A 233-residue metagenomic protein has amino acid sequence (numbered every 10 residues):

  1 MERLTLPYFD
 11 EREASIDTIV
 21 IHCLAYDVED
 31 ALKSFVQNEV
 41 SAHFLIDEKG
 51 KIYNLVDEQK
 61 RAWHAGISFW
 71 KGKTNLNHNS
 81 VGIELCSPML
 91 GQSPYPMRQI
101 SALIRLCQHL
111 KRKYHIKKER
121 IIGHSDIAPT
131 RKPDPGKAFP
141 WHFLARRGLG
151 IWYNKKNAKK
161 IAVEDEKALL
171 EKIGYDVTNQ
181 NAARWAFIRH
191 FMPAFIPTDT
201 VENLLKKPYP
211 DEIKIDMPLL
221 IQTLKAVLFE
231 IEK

Functional and structural regions predicted by a protein language model:
M1-R120: Active-site-adjacent loop/helix surface patches within enzyme catalytic domains that shape the substrate-binding cleft
M89, Y95-K233: Basic/polar, cationic surfaces and motifs that engage anionic cell-wall and phosphate/carboxylate ligands
